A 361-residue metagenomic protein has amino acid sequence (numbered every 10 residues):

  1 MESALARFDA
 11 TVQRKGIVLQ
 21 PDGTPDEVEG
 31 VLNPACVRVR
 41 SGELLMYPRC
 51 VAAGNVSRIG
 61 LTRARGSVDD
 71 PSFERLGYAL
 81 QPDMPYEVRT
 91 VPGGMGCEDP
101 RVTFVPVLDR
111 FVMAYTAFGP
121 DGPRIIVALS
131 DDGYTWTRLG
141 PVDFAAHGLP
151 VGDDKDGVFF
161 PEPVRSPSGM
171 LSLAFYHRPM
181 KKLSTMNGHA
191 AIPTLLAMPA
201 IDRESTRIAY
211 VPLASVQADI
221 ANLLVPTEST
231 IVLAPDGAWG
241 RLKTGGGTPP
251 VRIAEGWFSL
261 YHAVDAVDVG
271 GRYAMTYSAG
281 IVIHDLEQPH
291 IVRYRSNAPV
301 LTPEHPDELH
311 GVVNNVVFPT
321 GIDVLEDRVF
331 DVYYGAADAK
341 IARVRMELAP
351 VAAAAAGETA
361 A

Functional and structural regions predicted by a protein language model:
M1-E29, N33, V37-M95, F104-G157 (+4 more regions): Beta-rich carbohydrate-recognition and catalytic domains
R101: Glycine-rich phosphate-binding loop
T244-G246: Catalytic core of Fe(II)/2-oxoglutarate
V312-N315, P319-I322: C-terminal structured domain segments
